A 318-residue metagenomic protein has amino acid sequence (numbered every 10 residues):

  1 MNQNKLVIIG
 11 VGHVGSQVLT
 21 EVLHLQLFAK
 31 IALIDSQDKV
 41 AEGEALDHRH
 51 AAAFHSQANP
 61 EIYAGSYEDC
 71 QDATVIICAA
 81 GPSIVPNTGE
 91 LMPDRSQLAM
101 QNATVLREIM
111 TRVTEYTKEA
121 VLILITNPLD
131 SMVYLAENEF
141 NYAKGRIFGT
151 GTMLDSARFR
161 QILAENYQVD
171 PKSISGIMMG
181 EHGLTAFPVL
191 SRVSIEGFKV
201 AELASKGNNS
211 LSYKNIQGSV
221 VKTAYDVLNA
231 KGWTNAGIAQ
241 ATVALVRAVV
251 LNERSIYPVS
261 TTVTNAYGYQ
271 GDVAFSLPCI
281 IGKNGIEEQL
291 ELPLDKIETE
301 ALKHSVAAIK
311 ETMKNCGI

Functional and structural regions predicted by a protein language model:
V11-G12: Glycine-rich Rossmann-fold phosphate-binding loop(s) that bind the pyrophosphate of adenine dinucleotide cofactors
G15-S16: N-terminal Rossmann-fold NAD(P) dinucleotide-binding loop
V22: Aromatic pocket-lining residues of Rossmann-like dinucleotide-binding sites
S36-T74, P82-T88, K310-I318: Conserved N-terminal Rossmann-fold NAD(P) cofactor-binding segment
Q57-A120: Rossmann-like NAD(P)-binding element
D94-V169: Glycine-/Pro-rich loop/turn segments that contact NAD(P) or position catalytic residues in Rossmann-like domains
F140-R146, D155-I318: C-terminal substrate-binding/catalytic lobe of Rossmann-fold NAD(P)-dependent dehydrogenases
